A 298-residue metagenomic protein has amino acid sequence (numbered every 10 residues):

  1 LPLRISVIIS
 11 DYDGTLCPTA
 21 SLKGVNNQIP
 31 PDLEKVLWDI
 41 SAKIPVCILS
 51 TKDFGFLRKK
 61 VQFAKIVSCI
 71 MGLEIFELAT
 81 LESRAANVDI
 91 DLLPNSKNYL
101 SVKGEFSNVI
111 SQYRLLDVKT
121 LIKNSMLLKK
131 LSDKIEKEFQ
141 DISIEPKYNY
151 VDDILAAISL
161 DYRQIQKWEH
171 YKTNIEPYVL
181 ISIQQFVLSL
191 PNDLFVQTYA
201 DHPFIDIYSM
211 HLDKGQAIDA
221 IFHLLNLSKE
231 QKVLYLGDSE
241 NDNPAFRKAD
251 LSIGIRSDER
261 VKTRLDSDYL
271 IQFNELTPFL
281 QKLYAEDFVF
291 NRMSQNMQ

Functional and structural regions predicted by a protein language model:
L3, Y208-Q298: Mg2+-dependent phosphoryl-transfer enzymes with acidic/Ser/Thr/Gly-rich catalytic loops
R4-K23, I218, F246: Asp-based phosphoryl-transfer active-site loop
I5, K43-I44, A64, M71 (+2 more regions): Short, well-ordered alpha-helix to beta-strand connector turns
S6-I9, I66, V233-L234: Hydrophobic "anchor" residues on beta-strands that sit immediately upstream of conserved functional sites
S10, L49-K52, L236-D238, I255: Short His-Asn-centered micro-motif
L16-N26, H202-S209: Glycine-rich phosphate-binding "P-loop"
T19, Q28-K147: Active-site phosphate-binding/coordination module
K129-L234, E240-K248: Conserved acidic, metal-coordinating active-site core of Asp-based, Mg2+-dependent phosphoryl-transfer enzymes
